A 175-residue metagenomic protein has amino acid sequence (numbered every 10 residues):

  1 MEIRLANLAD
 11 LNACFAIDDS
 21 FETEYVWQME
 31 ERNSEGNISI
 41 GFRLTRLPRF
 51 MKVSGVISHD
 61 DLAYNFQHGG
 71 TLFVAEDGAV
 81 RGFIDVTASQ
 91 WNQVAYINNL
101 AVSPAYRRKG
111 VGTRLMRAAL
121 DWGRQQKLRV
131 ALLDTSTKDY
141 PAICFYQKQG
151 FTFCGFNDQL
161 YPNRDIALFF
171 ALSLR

Functional and structural regions predicted by a protein language model:
M1-I3: Extreme N-terminal starter segment of soluble prokaryotic enzymes
L8-A9, A16-N98, S103-P104, R117-A118 (+2 more regions): Acetyl-CoA-dependent GNAT
G41-F42, V74, R107, R114 (+3 more regions): Preference for well-ordered, secondary-structure-rich cores of eukaryotic proteins
N92, G110, P141: Residues that form or flank phosphate/diphosphate-binding pockets in enzymes that use nucleotide phosphates
V102, R108-D121, Q125, C144-K148: Conserved acetyl-CoA-binding loop-helix of GNAT-fold acetyltransferases
S103, D134-S136: Residue-level recognition of the GNAT/N-acetyltransferase active site
R129, S136-I143, K148-Q149, F156-R175: C-terminal "cap" of GNAT-fold acetyltransferases
